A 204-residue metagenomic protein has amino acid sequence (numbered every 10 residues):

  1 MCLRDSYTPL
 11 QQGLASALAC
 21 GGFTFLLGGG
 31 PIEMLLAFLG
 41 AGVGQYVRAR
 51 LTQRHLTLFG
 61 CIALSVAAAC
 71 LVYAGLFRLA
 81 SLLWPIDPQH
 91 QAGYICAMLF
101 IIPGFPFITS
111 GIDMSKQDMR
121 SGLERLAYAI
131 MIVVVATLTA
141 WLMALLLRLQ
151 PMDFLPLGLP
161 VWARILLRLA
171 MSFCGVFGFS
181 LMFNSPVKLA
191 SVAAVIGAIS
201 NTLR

Functional and structural regions predicted by a protein language model:
M1-D5: Conserved small/polar residues in nucleotide/adenosyl-binding loops
S6-G13, A17, G122-I132, W162-A163: Alpha-helical transmembrane segments and immediately membrane-proximal extracytoplasmic
Y7-I108, V187: Core alpha-helical transmembrane segments of integral membrane proteins
F23, I101-I102, M131-A144, L167-F179: Alpha-helical transmembrane segments of multi-pass integral membrane proteins
G42, A163, M171-R204: Transmembrane helical segments that form the transport core of multi-pass membrane transport proteins
L56, D87-P88, D113-R125: Juxtamembrane helix-boundary/capping and inter-helix hinge elements in multi-pass membrane proteins
C61-L76, F100, A127-L138, A193-R204: Small-residue-rich segments of transmembrane alpha-helices in multi-pass membrane proteins, especially helix faces
A80-Q89, L147-V161: Membrane-interface helix termini and inter-helical loops of multi-pass transporters
